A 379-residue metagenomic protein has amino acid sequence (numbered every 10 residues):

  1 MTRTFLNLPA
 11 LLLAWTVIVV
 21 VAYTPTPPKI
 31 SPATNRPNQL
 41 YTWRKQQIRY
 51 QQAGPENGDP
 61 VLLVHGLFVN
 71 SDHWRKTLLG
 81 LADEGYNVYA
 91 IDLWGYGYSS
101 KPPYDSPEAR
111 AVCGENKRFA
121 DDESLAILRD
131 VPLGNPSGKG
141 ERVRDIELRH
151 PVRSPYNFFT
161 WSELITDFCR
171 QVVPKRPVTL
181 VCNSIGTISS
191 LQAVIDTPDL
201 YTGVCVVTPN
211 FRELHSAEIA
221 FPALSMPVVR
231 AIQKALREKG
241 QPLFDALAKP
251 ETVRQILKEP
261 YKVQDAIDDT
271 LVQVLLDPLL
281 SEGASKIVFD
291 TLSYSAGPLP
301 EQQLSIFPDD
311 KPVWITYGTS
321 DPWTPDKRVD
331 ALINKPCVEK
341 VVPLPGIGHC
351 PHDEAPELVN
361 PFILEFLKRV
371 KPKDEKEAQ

Functional and structural regions predicted by a protein language model:
P37-R44, Q51, L93-V181, P361: Active-site loop/oxyanion-hole signature of alpha/beta-hydrolase fold enzymes
I48-D59: Short beta-strand-to-loop junctions in surface cap/lid or active-site-entrance loops
G58, G66-V69, S184-I185: Active-site glycine-rich loops that stabilize anionic/oxyanionic intermediates across multiple enzyme folds
G66-K76, V88: Serine-hydrolase catalytic-loop signature spanning alpha/beta hydrolases and amidase-signature enzymes
I188-L191, I195, L200-G240: Flexible "cap/lid" loop of the alpha/beta hydrolase fold
S216, G240-F307: Conserved alpha/beta-hydrolase catalytic His-Asp/Glu region
I306-I347: Conserved loop-alpha-helix segment in the C-terminal half of the alpha/beta-hydrolase fold that carries the catalytic
C337-Q379: Catalytic active-site module of serine/aspartate enzymes centered on a nucleophile-bearing elbow/loop
